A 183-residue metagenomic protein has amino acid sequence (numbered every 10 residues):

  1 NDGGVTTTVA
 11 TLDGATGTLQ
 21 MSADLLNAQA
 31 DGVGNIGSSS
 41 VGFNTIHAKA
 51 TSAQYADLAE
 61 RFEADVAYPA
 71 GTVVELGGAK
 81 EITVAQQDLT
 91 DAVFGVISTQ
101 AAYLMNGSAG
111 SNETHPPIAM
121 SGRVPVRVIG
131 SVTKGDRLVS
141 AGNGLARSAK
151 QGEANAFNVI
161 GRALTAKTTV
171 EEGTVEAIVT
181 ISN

Functional and structural regions predicted by a protein language model:
N1-A50, G77-A79, Q87-L89: Trimeric beta-solenoid/beta-helix "fiber body" segments of extracellular/virion adhesins and depolymerases
G17, G42-N183: Extracellular receptor-binding modules and their adjoining Ser/Thr/Gly/Asp/Asn-rich linkers
